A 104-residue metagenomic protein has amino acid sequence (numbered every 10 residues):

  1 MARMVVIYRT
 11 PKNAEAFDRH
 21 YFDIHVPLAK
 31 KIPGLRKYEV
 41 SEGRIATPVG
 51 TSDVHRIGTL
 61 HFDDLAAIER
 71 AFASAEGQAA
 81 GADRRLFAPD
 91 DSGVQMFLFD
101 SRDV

Functional and structural regions predicted by a protein language model:
M1-V104: Macromolecular interaction modules
